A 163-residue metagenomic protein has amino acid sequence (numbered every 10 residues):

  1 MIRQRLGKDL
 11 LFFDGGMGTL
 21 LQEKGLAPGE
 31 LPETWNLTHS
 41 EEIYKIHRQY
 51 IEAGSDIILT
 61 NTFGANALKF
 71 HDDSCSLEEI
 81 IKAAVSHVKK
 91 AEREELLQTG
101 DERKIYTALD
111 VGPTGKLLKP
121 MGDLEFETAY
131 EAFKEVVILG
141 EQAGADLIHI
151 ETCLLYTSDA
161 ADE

Functional and structural regions predicted by a protein language model:
I2-L37, F63, K69, D101-T128: N-terminal small/glycine-rich loop or linker at the start of catalytic domains across soluble metabolic enzymes
G15, Y50, V88, I148: Conserved, mostly hydrophobic/aromatic
L31-T38, I57-L77, A145-L155: Glycine-rich, proline-tolerant flexible connector loops at the mouths of alpha/beta enzymes
W35-Q49, D73-H87, E127-K134: Glycine-rich anion/phosphate-binding loops
K45-I58, A143: Catalytic domains of carbohydrate-active enzymes, especially glycoside hydrolases
V85, K89-L97, S158: Surface-exposed amphipathic alpha-helices with a cationic face
E125-T152: Metal-dependent enolase-superfamily TIM-barrel catalytic cores that perform enediolate-based chemistry
Y156-E163: Conserved small/polar residues in nucleotide/adenosyl-binding loops
